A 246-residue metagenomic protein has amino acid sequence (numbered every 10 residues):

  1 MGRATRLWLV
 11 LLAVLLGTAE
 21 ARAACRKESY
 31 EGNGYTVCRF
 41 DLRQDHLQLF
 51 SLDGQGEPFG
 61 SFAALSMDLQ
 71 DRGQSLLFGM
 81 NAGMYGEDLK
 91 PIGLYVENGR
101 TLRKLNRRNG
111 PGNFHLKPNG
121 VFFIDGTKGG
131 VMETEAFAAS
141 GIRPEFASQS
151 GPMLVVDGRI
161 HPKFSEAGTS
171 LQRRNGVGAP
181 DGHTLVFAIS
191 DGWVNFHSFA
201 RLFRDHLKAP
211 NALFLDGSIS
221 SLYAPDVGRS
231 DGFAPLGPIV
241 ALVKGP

Functional and structural regions predicted by a protein language model:
M1-L9: Bacterial N-terminal signal peptides that target proteins for export
W8-G17: Bacterial N-terminal signal peptides
E20-N113: Zymogen propeptides
G54-Q55, A136-S140, I189-W193: Short, solvent-exposed aromatic-acidic interface loops
L76-F78, G120-V121, G129-V131, P152-M153 (+4 more regions): Structural motif
K90-F164: Active-site-adjacent helix-turn-beta-strand microarchitecture at beta-sheet edges that either contains or buttresses
I92-G112, K163-N175, A179-N211, S220-P246: Conserved, well-ordered active-site substructure
